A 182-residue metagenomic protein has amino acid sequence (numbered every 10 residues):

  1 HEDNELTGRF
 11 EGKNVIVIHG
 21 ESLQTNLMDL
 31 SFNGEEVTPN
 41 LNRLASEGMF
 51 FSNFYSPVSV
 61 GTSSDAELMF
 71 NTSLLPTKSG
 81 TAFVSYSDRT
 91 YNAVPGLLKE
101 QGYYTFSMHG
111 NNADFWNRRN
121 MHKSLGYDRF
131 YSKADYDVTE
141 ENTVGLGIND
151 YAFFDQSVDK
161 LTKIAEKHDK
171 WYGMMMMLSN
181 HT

Functional and structural regions predicted by a protein language model:
E2-T182: Solvent-exposed soluble domains appended to multi-pass membrane proteins
